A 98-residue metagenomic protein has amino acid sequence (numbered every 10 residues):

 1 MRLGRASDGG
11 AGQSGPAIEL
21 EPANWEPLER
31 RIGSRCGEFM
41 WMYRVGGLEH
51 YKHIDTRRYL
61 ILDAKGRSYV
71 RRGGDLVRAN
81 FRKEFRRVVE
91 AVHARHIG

Functional and structural regions predicted by a protein language model:
R2-D8, G12-W25, E29, R71-G98: Mixed-charge, Lys/Arg-enriched low-complexity segments
I32-G33: Short coil-to-beta-strand transition motifs
C36, W41-A79: Acidic, low-complexity, intrinsically disordered interaction modules
